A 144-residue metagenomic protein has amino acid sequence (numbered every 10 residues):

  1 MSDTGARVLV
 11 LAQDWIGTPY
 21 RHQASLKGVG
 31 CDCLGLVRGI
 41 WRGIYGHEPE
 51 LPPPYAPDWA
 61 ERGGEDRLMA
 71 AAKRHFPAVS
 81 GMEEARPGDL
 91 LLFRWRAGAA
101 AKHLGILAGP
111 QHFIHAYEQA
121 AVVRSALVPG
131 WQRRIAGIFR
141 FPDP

Functional and structural regions predicted by a protein language model:
S2-L9, E50-V122, V128, P144: ...with weaker cross-activation on analogous glycine-rich loops/strands in unrelated enzymes
L9-A12, C33: N-terminal leader/targeting helix
L11-R21: N-terminal capping segment at the start of a domain
I16, I44-Y45: A broad structural signal for alpha-helix termini and local helix breaks/kinks
Y20-S25, E48-P53: Surface-exposed patches in mature extracellular/periplasmic domains of secreted proteins
S25-I44: Active-site nucleophilic cysteine motif
L127-G137: Short glycine/proline-enriched turn or capping motifs at secondary-structure junctions
A136-P144: Low-complexity, Gly/Ser/Thr/Pro-rich intrinsically disordered linker/tail segments
